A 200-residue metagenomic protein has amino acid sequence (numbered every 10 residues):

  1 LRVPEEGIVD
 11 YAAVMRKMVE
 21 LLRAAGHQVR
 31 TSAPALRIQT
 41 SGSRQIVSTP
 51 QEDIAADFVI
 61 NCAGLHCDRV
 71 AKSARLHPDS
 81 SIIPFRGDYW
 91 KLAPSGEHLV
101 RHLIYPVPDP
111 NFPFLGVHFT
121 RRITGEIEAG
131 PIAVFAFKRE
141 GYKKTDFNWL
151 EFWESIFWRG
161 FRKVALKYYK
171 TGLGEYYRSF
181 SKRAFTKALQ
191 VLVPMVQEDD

Functional and structural regions predicted by a protein language model:
L1-A25, I46-P50, I54, Y168-G174: Helix-loop-beta segment of a Rossmann-like dinucleotide-binding subdomain
D10, N111, Y177-S181: Soluble or luminal CAZymes and related metallo-dependent hydrolases
V14-M15, C67, T186: A general structural signal for well-ordered alpha-helical segments in protein cores
V19, A71, T186-Q190: Non-transmembrane alpha-helical segments in soluble domains of secreted/periplasmic/extracellular proteins
R23-A35: A conserved beta-strand/loop element that lines the FAD pocket in flavoprotein oxidoreductases
I38-N148: Flavin-dependent oxidoreductases
H77-D79, S95-E97, R122-E126, I132-D200: Flavin-binding catalytic cores
